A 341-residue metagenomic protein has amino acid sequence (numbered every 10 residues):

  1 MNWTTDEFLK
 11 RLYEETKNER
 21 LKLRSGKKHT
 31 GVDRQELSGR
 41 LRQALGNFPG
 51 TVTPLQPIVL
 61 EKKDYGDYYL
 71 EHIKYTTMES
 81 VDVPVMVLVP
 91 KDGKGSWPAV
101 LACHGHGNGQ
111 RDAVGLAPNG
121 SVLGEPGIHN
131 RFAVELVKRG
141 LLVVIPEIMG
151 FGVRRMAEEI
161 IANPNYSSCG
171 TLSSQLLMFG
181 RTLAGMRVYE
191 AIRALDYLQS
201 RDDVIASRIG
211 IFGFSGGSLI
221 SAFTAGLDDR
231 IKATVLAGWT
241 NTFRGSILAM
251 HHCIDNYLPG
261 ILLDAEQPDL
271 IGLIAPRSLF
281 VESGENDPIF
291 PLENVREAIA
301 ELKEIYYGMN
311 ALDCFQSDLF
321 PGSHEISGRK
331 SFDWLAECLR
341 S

Functional and structural regions predicted by a protein language model:
M1-Y69: N-terminal targeting or regulatory segments adjacent to alpha/beta-hydrolase or S9 domains
N47-G95, A99: N-terminal cap/lid segment of alpha/beta-hydrolase-fold proteins
G95, C103-Y189, S200, S246-L248: Cap/lid segment of the alpha/beta-hydrolase catalytic domain
T171, M178, R193, I231-I271 (+3 more regions): Mobile cap/lid helix-loop segments that gate and shape the active-site cleft of serine hydrolases
L198, S218-D229, L335: Short glycine-enriched nucleophile-adjacent loop and the immediately C-terminal alpha-helix near the catalytic center
D203-S215: Alpha/beta-hydrolase fold nucleophile elbow
I274, V281-S283: Short beta-strand/loop motif that positions the catalytic acidic residue of the alpha/beta-hydrolase fold
A300-S341: C-terminal catalytic histidine-bearing segment of alpha/beta-hydrolase fold enzymes
